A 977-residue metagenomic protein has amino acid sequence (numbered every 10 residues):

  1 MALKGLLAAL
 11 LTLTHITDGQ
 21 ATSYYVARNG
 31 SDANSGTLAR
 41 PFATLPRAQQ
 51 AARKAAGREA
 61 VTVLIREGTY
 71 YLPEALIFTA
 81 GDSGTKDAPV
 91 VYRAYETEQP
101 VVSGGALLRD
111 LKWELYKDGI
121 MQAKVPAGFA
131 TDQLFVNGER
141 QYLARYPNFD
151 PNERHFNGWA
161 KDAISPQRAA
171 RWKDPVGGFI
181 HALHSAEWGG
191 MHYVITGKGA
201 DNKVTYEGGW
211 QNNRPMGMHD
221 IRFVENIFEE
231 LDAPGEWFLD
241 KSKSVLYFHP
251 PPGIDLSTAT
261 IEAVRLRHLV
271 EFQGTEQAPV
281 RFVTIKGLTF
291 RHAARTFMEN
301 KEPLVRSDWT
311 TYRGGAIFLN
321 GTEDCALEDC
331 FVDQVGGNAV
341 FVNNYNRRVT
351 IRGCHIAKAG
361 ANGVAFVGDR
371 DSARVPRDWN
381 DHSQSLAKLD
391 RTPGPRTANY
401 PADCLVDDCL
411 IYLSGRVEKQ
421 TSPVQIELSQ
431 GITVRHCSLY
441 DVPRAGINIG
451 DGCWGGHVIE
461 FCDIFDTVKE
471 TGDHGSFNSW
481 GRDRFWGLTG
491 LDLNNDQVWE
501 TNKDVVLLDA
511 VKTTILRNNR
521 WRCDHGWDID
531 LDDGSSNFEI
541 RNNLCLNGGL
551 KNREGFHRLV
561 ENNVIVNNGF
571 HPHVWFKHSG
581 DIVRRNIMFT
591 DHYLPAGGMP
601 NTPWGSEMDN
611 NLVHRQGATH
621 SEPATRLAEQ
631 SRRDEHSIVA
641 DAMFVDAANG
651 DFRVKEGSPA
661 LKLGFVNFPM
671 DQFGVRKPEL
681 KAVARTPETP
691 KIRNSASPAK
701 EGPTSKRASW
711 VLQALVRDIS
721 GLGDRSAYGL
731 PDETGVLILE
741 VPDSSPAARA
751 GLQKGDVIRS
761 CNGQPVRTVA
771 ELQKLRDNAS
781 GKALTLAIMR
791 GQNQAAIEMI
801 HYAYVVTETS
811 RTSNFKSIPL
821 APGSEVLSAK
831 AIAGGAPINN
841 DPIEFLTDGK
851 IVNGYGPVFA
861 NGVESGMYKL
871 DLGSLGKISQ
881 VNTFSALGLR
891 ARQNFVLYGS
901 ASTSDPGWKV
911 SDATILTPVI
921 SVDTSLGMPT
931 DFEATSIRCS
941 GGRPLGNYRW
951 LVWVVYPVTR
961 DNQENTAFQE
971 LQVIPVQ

Functional and structural regions predicted by a protein language model:
S23-D333, S372-R396, G650-V654, S658-A699: Extracellular polysaccharide-degrading/modifying enzymes targeting complex plant/algal/animal polysaccharides
P73-G81, D87, V91, N537-N649: Predominantly extracellular beta-rich ligand-binding scaffolds that present long acidic/polar faces for carbohydrate
E74-A75, A294-N300, G336-V342, G360-V367 (+10 more regions): Short glycine/acidic-rich loop motifs that flank beta-strands on beta-rich extracellular proteins
R265-G274, P279, A294, M298 (+3 more regions): Aromatic, loop-rich ligand-recognition surfaces of beta-strand-rich domains
R281-H292, E323-G337, N346-A361, A373-T392 (+9 more regions): Right-handed parallel beta-helix
N694-V736, E740-P742, T785-A787, A796-N814: PDZ/PDZ-like peptide-tail recognition elements
A696, Q753, R759-P765, A770-S810: PDZ-domain C-terminal substructure recognizer with occasional recognition of PDZ-binding tails
T809-L875, A886-R890, T917-D931, Q963-N965 (+1 more regions): Disordered, acidic Ser/Thr/Pro-rich linker "stalks" and the adjacent N-terminal cap of the next globular domain
